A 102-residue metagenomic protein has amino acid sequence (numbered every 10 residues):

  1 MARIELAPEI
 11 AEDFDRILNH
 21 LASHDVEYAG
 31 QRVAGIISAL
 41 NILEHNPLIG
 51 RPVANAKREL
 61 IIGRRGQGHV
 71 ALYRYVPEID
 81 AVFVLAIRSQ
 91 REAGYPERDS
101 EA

Functional and structural regions predicted by a protein language model:
M1-E59, R64, E78, E101-A102: Basic, Lys/Arg-enriched alpha-helical interface segments
L21, R64-A102: Enriched for short, Lys/Arg-rich terminal
